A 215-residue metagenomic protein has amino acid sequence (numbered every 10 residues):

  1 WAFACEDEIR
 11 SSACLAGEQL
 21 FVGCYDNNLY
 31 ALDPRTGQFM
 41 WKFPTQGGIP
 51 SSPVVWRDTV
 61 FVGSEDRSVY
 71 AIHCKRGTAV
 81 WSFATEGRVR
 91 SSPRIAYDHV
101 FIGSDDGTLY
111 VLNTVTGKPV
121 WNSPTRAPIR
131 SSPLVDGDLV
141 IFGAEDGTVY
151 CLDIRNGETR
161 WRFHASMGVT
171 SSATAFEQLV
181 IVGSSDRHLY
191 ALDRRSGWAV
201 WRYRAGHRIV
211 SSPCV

Functional and structural regions predicted by a protein language model:
W1-R10, C14-P50, V54-V215: Extracytoplasmic/lumenal domain signature
